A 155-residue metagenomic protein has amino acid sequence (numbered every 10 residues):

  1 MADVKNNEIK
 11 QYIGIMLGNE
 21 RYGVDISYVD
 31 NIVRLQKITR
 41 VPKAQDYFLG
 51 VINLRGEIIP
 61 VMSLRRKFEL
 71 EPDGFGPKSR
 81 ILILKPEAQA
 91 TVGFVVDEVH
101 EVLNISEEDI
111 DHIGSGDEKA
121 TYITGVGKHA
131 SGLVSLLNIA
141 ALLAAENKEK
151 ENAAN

Functional and structural regions predicted by a protein language model:
M1-N155: An acidic, low-aromatic, low-complexity terminal/linker signal
